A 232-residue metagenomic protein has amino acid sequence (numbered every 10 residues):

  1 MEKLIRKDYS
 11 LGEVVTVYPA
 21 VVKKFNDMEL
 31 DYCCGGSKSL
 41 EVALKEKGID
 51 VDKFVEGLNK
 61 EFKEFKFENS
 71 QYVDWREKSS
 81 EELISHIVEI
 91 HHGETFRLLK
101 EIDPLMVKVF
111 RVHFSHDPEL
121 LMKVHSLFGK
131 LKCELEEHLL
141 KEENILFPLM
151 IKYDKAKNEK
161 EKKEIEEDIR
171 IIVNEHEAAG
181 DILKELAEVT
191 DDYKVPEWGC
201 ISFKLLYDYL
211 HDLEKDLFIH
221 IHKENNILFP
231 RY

Functional and structural regions predicted by a protein language model:
M1-Y232: Small-residue-biased structural context
